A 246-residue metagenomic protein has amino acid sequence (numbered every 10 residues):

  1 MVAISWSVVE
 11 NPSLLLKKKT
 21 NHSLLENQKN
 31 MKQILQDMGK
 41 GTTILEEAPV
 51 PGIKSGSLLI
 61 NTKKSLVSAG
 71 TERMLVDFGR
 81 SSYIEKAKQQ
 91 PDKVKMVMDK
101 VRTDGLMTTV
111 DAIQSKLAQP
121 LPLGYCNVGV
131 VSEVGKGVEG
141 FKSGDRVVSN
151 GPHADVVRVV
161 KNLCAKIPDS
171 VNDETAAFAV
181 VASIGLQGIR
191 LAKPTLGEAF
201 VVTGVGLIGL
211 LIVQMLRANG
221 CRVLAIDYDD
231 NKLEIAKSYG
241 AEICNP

Functional and structural regions predicted by a protein language model:
N11, K17-T20: Polybasic, lysine-rich low-complexity intrinsically disordered segments
L24-S115, Q119, G151: Short N-terminal strand-loop motif that marks the start of NAD(P)H/FAD-dependent oxidoreductase cofactor-binding domains
K64, D145-R146, V156, A199 (+1 more regions): Residue-level marker of beta-strand positions
T108-L117, C126-N150: A glycine-/small-residue-rich N-terminal strand-loop-strand element that serves as the cofactor-binding glycine loop
P122-Y125, N150-K161: A structural motif shared across PLP-dependent enzymes of the aminotransferase-like
T175-P246: Mid-domain Rossmann-like dinucleotide-binding core that forms the NAD(H)/NADP(H) cofactor-binding site
